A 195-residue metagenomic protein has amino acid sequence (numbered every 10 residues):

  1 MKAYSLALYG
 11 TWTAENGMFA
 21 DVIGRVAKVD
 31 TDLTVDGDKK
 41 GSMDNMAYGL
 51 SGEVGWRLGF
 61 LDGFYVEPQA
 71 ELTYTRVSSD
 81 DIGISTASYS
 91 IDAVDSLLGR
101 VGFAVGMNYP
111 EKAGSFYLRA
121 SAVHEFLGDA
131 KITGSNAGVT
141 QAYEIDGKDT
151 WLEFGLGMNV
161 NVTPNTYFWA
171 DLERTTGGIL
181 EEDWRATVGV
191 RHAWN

Functional and structural regions predicted by a protein language model:
M1-N195: Membrane translocator/pore-forming domains, dominated by Gram-negative outer-membrane beta-barrels
